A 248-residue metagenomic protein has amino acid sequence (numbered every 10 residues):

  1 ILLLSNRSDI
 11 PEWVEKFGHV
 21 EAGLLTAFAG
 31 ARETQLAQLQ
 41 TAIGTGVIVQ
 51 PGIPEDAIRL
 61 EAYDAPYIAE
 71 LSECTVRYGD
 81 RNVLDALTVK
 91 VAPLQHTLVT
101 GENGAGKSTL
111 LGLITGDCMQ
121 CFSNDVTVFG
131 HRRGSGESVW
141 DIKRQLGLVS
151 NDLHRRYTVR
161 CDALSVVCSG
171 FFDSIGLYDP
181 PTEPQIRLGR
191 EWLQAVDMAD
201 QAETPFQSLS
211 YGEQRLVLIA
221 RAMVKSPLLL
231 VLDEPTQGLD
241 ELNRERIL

Functional and structural regions predicted by a protein language model:
F28-E70, D179-T182: Pre-NBD coupling/linker segments of ABC/ABC-like ATPases
A69, V83-A86: Conserved structural motif at the start of ABC-family nucleotide-binding domains
D125-D141, Q207: ABC ATPase NBD Q-loop/coupling interface
N151-S208: ABC-family P-loop ATPase nucleotide-binding domains
I219: Hydrophobic anchor residue at the start of the ABC signature
L230-E234: Catalytic Walker B motif of ABC-type/P-loop ATPase nucleotide-binding domains
E241-L242: Helix N-cap at the start of a conserved alpha-helix in ABC-type nucleotide-binding domains
